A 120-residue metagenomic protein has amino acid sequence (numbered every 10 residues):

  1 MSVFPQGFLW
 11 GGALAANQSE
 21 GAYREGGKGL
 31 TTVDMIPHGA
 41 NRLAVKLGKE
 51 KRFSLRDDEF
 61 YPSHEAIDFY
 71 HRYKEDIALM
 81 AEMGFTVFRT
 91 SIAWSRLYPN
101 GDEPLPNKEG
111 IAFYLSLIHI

Functional and structural regions predicted by a protein language model:
M1-Q6, A16: Mature N-terminal, pre-catalytic/accessory segment of carbohydrate-active enzymes
G12, M80, T90: Conserved, mostly hydrophobic/aromatic
A16, E20-H38, D102-A112: Aromatic- and acidic-residue-enriched segments that line the glycan-binding/catalytic groove of carbohydrate-active
L30-E75: Aromatic- and Gly/Pro-rich amphipathic surface segment
D58-Y70, S95-I111: The substrate-binding groove and active-site-proximal loops of carbohydrate-active enzymes, especially glycoside
E75, E109-S116: Alpha-helical scaffolding segments of alpha/beta enzyme cores, especially the outer helices of TIM-barrel or partial
I118-I120: Conserved small/polar residues in nucleotide/adenosyl-binding loops
